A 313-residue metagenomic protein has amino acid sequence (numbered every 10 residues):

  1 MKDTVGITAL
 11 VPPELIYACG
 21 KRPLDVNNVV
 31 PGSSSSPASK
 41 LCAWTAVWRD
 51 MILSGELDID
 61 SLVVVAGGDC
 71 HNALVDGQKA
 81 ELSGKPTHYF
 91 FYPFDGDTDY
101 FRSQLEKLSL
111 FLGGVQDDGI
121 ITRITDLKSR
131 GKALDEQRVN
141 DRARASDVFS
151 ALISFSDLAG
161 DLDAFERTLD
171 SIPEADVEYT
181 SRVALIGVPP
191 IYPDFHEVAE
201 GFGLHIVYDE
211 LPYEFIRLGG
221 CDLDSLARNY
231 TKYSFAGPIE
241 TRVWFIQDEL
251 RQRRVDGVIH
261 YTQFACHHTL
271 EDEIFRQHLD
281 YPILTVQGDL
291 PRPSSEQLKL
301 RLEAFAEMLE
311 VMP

Functional and structural regions predicted by a protein language model:
M1-I120, H196-A199, V207-P313: Trp/Phe/Arg-rich N-terminal binding region typifying the photolyase-homology
K2-D3, E106-G219, F235: A charged, amphipathic alpha-helical module
